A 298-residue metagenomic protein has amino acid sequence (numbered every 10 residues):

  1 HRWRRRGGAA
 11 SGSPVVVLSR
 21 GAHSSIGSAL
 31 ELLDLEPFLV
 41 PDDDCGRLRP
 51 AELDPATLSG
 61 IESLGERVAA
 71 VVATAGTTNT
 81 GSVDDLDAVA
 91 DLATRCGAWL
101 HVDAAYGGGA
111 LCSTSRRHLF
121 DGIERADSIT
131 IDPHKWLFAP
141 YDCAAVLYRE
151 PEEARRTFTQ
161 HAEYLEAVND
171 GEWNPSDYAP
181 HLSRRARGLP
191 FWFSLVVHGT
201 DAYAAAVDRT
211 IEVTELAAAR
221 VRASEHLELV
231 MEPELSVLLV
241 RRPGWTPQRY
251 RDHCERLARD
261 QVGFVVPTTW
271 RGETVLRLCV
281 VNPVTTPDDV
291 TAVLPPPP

Functional and structural regions predicted by a protein language model:
H1-E153: Conserved PLP-enzyme active-site core in the AAT-like
G21-H23, D44-C45, G76-T78, G107 (+10 more regions): Short, glycine-/Ser/Thr-/acidic-enriched flexible segments
L30, A93, V221-R222, L257-A258: A generic structural signal for well-ordered alpha-helical segments
D121-E225, E232: Active-site C-terminal subdomain of aminotransferase-like
F193-S194, L239-R241, L276-V281: Short, hydrophobic beta-strand segments
E228-L257: Conserved PLP-binding catalytic core of the aspartate aminotransferase-like
E232, V237, D260-R277: Conserved PLP cofactor-binding pocket of PLP-dependent enzymes
W270-P298: PLP-dependent enzyme catalytic core of the Aspartate aminotransferase-like
